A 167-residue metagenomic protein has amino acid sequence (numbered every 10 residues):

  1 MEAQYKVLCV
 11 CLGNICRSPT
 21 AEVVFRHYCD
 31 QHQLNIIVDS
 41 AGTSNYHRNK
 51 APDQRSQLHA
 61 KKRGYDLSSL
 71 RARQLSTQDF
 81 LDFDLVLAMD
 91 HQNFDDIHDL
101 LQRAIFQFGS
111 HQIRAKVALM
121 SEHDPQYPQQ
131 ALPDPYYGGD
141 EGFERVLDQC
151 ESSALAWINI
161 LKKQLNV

Functional and structural regions predicted by a protein language model:
E2-F83, N159-V167: Conserved active-site segments centered on acidic
Q4, L85, H91, D95-V167: Phosphate-binding/catalytic loops
S18, D90-H91: Helix N-cap/beta->alpha junction signal
H27, S40, K62, M89 (+2 more regions): Generic detector of well-ordered secondary structure
